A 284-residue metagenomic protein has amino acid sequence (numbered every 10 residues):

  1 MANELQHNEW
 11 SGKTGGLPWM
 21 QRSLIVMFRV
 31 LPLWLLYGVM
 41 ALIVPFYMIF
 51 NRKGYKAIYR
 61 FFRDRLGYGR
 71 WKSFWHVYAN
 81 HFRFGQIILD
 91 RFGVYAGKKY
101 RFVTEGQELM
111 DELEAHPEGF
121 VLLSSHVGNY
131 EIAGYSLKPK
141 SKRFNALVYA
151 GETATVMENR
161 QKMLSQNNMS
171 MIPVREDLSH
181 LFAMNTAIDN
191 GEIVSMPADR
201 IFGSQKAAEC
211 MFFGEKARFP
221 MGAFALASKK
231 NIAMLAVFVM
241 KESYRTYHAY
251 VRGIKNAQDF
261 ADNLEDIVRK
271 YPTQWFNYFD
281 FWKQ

Functional and structural regions predicted by a protein language model:
A2, K72, E114-H116, P139 (+2 more regions): Non-catalytic C-terminal accessory region of glycerolipid acyltransferases and related lyso-lipid remodeling enzymes
A2-S124, M157, Q161, N168: Membrane-anchoring hydrophobic helices of lipid-metabolizing enzymes
L17, N51, H126, T153 (+2 more regions): Charged, low-complexity surface patches
S23, A57, E108, I132 (+4 more regions): Short Gly/charged-rich anion-binding patches and loops
W71-K72, H76-A79, E118-E176, S204-K206 (+1 more regions): Catalytic core of membrane glycerolipid acyltransferases/transacylases, capturing the structured, soluble-facing
E105, L147-Y149, V174, R252-I254 (+1 more regions): Conserved beta-strand termini and adjacent loop/short-helix elements that scaffold enzyme active sites in alpha/beta
